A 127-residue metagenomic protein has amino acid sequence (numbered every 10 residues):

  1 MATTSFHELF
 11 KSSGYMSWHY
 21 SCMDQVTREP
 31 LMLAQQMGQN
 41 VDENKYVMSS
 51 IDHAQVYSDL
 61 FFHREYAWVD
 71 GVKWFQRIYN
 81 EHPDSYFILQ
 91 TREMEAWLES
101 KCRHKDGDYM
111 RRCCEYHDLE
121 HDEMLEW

Functional and structural regions predicted by a protein language model:
M1-A54, L60: PAPS-dependent sulfotransferase catalytic core
K11, Y15, A67-W127: PAPS-dependent sulfotransferase catalytic domain
D24, R64, M94: Residue-level detector of flexible, active-site-proximal loop/helix-junction positions within diverse enzyme catalytic
Q35-M37, Y66-V69: A short linear-motif detector with a strong N-terminal bias
A54-Y57, Y86-I88: Hydrophobic beta-strand segments of well-ordered beta-sheets in folded domains
D59-E65: The substrate-binding groove and active-site-proximal loops of carbohydrate-active enzymes, especially glycoside
